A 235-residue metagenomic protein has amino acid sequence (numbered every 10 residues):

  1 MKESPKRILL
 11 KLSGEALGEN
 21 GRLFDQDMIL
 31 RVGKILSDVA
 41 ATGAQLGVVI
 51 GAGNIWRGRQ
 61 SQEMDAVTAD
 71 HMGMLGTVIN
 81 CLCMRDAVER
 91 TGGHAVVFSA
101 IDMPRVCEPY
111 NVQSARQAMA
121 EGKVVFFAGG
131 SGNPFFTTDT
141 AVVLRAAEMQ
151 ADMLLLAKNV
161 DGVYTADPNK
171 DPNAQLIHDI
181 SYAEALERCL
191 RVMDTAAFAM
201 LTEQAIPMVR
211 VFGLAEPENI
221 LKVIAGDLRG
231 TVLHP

Functional and structural regions predicted by a protein language model:
M1-P235: C-terminal catalytic "cap/lid" subdomain
